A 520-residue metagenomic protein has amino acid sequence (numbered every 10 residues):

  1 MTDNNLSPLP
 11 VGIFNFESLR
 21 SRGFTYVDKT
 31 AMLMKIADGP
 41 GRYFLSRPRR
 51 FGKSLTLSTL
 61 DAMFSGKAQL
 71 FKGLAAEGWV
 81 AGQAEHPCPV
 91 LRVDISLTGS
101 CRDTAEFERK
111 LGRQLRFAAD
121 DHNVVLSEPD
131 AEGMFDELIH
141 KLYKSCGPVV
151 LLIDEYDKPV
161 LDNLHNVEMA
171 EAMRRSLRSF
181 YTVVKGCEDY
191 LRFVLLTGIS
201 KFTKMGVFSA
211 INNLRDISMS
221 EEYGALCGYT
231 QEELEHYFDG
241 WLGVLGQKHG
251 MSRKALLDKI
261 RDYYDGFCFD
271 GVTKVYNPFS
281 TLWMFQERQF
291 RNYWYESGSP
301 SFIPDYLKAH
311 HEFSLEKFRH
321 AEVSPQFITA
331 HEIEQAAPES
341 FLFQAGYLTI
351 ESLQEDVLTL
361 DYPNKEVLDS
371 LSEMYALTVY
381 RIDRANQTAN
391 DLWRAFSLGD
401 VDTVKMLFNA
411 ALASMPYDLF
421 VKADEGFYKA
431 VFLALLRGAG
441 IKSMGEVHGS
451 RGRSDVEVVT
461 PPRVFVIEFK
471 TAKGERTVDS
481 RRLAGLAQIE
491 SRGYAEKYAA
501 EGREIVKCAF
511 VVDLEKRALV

Functional and structural regions predicted by a protein language model:
M1-D424, A439-G440: Phosphate-binding site recognition
V401-V520: Structural signature of nuclease core domains in nucleic-acid processing machines
